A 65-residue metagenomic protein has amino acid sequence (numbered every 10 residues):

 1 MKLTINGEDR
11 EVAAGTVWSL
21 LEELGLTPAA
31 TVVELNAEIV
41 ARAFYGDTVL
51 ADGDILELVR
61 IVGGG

Functional and structural regions predicted by a protein language model:
M1-G64: Ubiquitin-like/PB1-type beta-grasp interaction modules and other compact soluble beta-rich domains
